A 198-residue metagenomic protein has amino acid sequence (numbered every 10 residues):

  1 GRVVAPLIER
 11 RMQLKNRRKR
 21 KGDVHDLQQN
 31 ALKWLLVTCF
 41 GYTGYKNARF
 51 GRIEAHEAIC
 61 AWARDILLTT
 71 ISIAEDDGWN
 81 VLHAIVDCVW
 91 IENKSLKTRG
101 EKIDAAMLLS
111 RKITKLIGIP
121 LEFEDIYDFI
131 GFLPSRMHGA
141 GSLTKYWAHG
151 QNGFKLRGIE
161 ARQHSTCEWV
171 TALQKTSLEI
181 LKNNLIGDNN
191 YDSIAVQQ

Functional and structural regions predicted by a protein language model:
G1-Q198: Conserved acidic
